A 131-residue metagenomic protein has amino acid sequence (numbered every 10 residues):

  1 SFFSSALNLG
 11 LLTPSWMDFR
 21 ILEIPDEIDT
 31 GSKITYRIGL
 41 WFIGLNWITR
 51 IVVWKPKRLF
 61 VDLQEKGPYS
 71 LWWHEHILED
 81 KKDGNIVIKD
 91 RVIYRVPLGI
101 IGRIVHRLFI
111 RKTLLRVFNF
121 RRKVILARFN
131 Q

Functional and structural regions predicted by a protein language model:
S1-T30: Hydrophobic ligand-binding cavity/cleft-lining segments
F3-A6, F118, R122: Short amphipathic alpha-helical/adjacent loop interface patches that line ligand and macromolecule-binding sites
L12, R91, A127-R128: Amphipathic, soluble alpha-helical interaction motifs
R20-Y69, D83, V87, F120-R128: Glycine-rich portal/gate segments that line the openings of hydrophobic small-molecule binding cavities
L63-R116: Beta-strand/loop substructures that line and gate deep hydrophobic ligand-binding cavities in soluble
